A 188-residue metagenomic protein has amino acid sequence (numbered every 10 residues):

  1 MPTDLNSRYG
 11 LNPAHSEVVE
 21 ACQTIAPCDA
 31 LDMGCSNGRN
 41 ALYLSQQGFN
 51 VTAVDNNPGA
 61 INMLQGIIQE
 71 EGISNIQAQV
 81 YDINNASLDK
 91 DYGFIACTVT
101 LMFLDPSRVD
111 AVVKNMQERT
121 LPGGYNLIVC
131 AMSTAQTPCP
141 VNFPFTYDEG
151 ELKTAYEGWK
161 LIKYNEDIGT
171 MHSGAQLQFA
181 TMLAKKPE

Functional and structural regions predicted by a protein language model:
M1-A26, L31, S36-S87, S107-A111 (+2 more regions): Class I (Rossmann-like) S-adenosyl-L-methionine-dependent methyltransferase catalytic domain, capturing the SAM-binding
A96: A conserved beta-strand element that flanks and buttresses the S-adenosyl-L-methionine
V99-T100: Short catalytic micro-motifs in class I SAM-dependent methyltransferases
L104-D105, T120-P122: Helix-to-beta-strand junctions that scaffold the AdoMet/dcAdoMet cofactor pocket in Class I SAM-dependent enzymes
